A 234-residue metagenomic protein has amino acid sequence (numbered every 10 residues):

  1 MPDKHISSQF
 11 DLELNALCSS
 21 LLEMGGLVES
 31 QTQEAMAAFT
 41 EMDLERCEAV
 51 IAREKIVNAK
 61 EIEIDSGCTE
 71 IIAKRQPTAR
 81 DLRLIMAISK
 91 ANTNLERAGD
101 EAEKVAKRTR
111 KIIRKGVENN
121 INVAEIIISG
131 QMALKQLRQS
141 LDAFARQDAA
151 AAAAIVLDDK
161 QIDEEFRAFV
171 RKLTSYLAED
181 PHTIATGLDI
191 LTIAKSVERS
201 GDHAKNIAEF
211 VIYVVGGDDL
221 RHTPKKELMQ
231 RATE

Functional and structural regions predicted by a protein language model:
M1-E234: Cytosolic, long alpha-helical scaffolding segments
